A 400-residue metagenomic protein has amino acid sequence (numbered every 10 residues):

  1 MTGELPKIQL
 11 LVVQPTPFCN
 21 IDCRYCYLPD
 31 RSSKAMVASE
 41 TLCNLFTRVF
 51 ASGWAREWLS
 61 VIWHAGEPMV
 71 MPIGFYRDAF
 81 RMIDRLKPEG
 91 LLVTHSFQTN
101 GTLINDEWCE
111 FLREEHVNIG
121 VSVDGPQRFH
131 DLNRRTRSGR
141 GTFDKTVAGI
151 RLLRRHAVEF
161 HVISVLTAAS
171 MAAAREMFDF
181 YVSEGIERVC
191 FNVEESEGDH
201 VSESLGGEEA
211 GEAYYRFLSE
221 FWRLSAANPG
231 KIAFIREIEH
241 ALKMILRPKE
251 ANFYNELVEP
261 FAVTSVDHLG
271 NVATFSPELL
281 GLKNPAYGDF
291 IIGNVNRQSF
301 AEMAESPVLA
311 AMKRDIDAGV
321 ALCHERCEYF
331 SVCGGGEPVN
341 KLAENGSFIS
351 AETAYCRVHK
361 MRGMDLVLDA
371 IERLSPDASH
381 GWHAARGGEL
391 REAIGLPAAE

Functional and structural regions predicted by a protein language model:
M1-Q9, I21-D22, A393-E400: Flexible, acidic/Gly-rich N-terminal and inter-domain linker regions that tether and position cofactor-handling modules
L5-E40: Canonical Radical SAM [4Fe-4S] cluster-binding loop centered on the CxxxCxxC motif and its immediate flanking residues
P15-D22, E67-V70, L322-R326, F330-S331: Cysteine-centered iron-sulfur cluster-binding motifs in ferredoxin-type domains/subunits of redox enzymes
I21, S33, G66-M71, T99 (+8 more regions): Flexible loop/turn segments at secondary-structure boundaries
A38-L42, Y76, F143-T146, Y214 (+1 more regions): Amphipathic alpha-helical segments in well-structured domains
F46-I62, M71-A210: Radical SAM/AdoMet-radical enzyme domain recognition
T136-D144, R151-V272, P277-V295: Radical SAM enzyme [4Fe-4S]-AdoMet core and its adjacent flexible, acidic and glycine-rich loops/tails across
L282-E400: Flexible mid-to-C-terminal extensions adjoining Fe-S/redox cofactors in radical SAM and related proteins
